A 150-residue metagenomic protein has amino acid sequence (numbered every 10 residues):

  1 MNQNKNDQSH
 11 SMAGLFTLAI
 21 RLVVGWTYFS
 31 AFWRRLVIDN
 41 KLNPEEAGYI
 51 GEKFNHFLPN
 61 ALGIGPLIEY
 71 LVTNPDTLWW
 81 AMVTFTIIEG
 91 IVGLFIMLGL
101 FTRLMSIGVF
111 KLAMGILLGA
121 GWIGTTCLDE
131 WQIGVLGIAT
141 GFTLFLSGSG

Functional and structural regions predicted by a protein language model:
M1-I91, L98-G150: Extended, low-polarity transmembrane helix blocks
